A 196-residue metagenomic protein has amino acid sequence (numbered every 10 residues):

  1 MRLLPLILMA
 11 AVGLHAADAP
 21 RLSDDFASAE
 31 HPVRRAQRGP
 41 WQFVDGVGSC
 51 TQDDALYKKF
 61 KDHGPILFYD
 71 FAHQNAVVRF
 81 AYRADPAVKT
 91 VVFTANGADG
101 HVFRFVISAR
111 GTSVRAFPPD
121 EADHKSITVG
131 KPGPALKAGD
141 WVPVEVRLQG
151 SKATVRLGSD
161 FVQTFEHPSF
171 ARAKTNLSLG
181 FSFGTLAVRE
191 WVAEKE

Functional and structural regions predicted by a protein language model:
A16-R38: Extracellular carbohydrate-recognition regions
F26, V78-F80, G139-L157: Short tryptophan-centered beta-strand motifs in secreted/extracellular beta-sheet-rich domains of glycan-recognition
E30-D62: Extracellular glycan-recognition surfaces and repeat-rich motifs
D54-P119: Secretory/extracellular carbohydrate-interaction modules and structurally similar beta-sandwich "look-alikes"
G64-D70, G130-L136, L177-S178: Beta-strand-rich interaction surfaces with strong enrichment in secreted/lumenal proteins
E121-P143: Short, aromatic/His-centered strand-loop micro-motif at the edge of beta-sheets
G158-N176: Short, solvent-exposed beta-strand-to-loop segments that form ligand-recognition rims of beta-rich domains
A171-E196: Ligand-recognition surfaces built from glycine- and aromatic
